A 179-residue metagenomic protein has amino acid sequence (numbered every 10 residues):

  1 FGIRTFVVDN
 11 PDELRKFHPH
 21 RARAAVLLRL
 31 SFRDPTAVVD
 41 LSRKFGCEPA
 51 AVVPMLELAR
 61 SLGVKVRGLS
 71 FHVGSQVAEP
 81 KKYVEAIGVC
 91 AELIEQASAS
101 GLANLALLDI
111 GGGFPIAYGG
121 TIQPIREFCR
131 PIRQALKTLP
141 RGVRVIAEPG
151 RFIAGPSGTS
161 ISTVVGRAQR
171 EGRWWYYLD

Functional and structural regions predicted by a protein language model:
F1-Y118: Conserved alpha/beta-domain cores
A78-D179: C-terminal active-site-proximal or functional interface alpha/beta core segments in diverse enzymes
